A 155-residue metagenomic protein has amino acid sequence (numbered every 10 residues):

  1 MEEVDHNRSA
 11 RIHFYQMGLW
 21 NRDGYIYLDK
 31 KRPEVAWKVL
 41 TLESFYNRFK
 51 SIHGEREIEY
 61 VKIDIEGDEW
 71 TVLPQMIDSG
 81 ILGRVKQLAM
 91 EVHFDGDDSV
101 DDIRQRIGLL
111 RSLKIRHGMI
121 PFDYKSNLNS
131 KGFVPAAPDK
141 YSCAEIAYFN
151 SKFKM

Functional and structural regions predicted by a protein language model:
M1-M155: Phosphate/nucleotide-binding beta-alpha loop and adjacent structural elements of enzyme active sites
